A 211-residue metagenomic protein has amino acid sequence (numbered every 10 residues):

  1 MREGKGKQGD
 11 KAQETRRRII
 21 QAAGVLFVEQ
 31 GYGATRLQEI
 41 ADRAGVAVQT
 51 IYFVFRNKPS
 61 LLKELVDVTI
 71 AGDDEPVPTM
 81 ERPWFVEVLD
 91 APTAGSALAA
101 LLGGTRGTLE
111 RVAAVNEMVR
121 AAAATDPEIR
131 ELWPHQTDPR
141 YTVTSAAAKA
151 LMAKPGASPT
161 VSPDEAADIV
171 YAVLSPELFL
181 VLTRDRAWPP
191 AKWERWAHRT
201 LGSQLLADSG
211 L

Functional and structural regions predicted by a protein language model:
M1-E14, T79: N-terminal intrinsically disordered/low-complexity leader segments
A12, V66, L98, L102 (+3 more regions): Amphipathic, non-transmembrane alpha-helical scaffold segments
R18, A22, L26-S60, E64: Helix-turn-helix
R18, A22-Q30, P83-V88, V115 (+3 more regions): Solvent-exposed, amphipathic alpha-helical segments
G33-D42, V115, A121-D126: Helix-loop segments that flank and shape redox-cofactor active sites
K58-S60, E64, E75-E110, A167: Hydrophobic alpha-helical connector segments
G103-R120, P127-P155, D164-D168, R199-L206: Amphipathic alpha-helical packing segments from all-alpha helical-bundle domains
L151-R199, D208-L211: Hydrophobic/aromatic-rich alpha-helical bundle segments in the mid-to-C-terminal region
